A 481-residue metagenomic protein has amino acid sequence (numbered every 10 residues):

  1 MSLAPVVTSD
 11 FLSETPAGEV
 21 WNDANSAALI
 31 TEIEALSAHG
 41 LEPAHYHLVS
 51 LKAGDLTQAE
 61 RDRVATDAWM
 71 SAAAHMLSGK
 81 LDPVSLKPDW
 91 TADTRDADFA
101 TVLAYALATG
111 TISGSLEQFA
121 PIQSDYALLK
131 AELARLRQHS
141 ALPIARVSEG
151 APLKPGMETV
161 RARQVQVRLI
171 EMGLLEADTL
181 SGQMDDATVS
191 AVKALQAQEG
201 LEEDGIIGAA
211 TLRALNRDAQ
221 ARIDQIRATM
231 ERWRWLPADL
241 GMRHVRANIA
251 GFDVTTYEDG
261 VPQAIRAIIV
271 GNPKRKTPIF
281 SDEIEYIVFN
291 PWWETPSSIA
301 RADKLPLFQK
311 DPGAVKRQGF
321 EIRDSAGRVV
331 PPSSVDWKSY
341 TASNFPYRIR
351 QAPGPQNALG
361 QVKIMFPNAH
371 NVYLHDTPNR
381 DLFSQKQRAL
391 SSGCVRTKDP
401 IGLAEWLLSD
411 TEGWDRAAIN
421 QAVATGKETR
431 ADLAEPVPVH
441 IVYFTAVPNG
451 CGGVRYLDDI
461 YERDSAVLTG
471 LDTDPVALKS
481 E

Functional and structural regions predicted by a protein language model:
M1-D96, T101, Y105: Cationic-aromatic interfacial patches
M70, A108-E481: Well-ordered beta-sheet/strand-loop patches within structured domains
